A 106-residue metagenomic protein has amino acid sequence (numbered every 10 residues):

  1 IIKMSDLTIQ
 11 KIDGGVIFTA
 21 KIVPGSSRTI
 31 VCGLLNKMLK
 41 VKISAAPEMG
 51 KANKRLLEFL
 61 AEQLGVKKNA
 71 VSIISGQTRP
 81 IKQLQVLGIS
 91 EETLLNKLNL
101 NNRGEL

Functional and structural regions predicted by a protein language model:
I2-G50, K54-L57, V66, S72-Q77 (+1 more regions): Contiguous, often N-terminal, cationic amphipathic patches that form binding interfaces
Q63: C-terminal catalytic core of tyrosine-transesterase DNA break-rejoin enzymes
